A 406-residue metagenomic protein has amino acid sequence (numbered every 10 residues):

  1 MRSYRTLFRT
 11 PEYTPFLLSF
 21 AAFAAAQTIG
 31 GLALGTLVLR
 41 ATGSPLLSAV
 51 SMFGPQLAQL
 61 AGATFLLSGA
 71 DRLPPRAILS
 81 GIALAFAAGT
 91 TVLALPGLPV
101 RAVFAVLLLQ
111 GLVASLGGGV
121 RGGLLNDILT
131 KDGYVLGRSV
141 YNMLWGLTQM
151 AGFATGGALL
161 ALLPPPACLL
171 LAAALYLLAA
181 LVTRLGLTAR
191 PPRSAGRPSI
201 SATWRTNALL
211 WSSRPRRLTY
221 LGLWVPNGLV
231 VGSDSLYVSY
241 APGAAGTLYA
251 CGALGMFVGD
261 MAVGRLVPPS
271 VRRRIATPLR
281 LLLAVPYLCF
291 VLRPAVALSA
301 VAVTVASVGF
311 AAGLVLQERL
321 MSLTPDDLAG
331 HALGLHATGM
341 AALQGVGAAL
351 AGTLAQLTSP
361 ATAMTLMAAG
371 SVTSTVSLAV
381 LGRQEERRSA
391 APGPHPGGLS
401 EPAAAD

Functional and structural regions predicted by a protein language model:
M1-Y13, A189-L221, H395-P402: Juxtamembrane intracellular "pre-TM" segments in multi-pass secondary transporters
A21, A25, I29-A33, L163-L170 (+2 more regions): A single, central transmembrane helix in multi-pass transporters
A21, G89, V100-L116, A297-A311: Hydrophobic core of transmembrane alpha-helices in multi-pass small-molecule transporters, especially MFS/SLC-type
G35-A41, V92-P96, A151-L171, S239-A244 (+1 more regions): Transmembrane alpha-helix termini and helix-breaking/packing motifs in multi-pass membrane transporters
P45-L46, K131-Y141, D326-H336: Loop-to-transmembrane helix entry/capping segments in MFS-fold secondary transporters and related SLC/MFSD carriers
P55-D71, R76-A85, V92, Y240-D406: C-terminal transmembrane bundle of multi-pass solute transporters/carriers
V106-L147, F153: Cytoplasmic helix-loop-helix junction between adjacent transmembrane helices in 12-TM secondary transporters
D127, L169, A174-R197, V380-A391: Helix-loop junctions on the cytosolic side of multi-pass membrane transporters, especially the intracellular loop
